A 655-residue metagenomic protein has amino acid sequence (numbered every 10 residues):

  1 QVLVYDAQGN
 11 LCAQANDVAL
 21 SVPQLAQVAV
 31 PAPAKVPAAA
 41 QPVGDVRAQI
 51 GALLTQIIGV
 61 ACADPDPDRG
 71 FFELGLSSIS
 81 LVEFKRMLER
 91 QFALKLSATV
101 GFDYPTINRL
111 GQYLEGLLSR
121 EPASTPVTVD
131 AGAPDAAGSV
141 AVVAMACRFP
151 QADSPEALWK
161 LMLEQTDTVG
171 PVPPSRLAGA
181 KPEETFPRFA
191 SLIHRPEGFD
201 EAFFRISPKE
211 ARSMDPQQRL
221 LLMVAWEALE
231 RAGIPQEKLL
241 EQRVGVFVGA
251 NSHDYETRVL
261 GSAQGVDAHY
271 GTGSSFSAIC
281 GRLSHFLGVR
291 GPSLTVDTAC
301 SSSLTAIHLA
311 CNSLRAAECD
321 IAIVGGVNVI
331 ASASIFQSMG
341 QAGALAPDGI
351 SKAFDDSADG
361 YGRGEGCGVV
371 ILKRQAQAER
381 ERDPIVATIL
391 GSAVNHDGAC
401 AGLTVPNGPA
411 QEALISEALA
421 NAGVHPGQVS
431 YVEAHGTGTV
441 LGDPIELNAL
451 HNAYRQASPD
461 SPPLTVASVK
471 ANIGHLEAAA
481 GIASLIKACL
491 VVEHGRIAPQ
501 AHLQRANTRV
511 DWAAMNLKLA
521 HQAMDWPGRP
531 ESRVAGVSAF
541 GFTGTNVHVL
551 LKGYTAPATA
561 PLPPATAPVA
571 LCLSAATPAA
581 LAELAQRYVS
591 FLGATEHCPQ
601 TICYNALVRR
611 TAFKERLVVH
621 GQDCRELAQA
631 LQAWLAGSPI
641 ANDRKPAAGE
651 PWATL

Functional and structural regions predicted by a protein language model:
Q1-P33: C-terminal active-site-capping segments
L3-D6, F102-P150, K181-E183, E197 (+3 more regions): Short, low-complexity connector segments at domain boundaries
G9, L88, V429: Conserved S/T- and glycine-rich ATP-binding loop of Class I adenylate-forming
D17, L114-S119, V547-T555: C-terminal catalytic ATP-binding subdomain
V22-P33, G44-A131, W512: Phosphopantetheine-dependent thiolation modules in NRPS/PKS and related acyl-activating systems
A137-P564, E583, S590, A594 (+2 more regions): Condensing-enzyme catalytic core of the thiolase-fold
A567-S574: Short glycine-/aliphatic-rich beta-strand segments at the starts of folded cytosolic domains
